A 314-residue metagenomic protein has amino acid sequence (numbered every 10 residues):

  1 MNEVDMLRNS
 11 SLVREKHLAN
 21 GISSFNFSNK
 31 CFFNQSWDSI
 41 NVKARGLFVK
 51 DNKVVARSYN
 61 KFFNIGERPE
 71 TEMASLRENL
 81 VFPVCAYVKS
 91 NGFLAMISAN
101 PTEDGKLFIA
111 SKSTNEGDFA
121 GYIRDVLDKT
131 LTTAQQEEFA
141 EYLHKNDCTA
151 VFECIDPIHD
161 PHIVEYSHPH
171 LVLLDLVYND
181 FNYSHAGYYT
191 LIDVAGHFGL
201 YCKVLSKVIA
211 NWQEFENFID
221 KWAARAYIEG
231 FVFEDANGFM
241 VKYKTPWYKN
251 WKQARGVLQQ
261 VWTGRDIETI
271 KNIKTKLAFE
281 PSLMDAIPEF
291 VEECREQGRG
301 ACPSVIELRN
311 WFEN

Functional and structural regions predicted by a protein language model:
M1-N314: Core nucleotide-handling region used for phosphoryl-transfer chemistry
